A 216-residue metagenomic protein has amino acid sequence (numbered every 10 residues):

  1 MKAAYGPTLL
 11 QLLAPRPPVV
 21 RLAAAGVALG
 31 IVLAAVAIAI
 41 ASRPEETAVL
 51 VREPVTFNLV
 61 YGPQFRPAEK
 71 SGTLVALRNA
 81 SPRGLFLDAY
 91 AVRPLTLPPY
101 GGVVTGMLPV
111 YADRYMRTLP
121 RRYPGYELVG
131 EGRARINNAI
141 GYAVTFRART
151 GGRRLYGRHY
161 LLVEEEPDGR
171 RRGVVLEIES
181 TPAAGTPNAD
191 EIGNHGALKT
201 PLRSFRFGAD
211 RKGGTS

Functional and structural regions predicted by a protein language model:
M1-L12: N-terminal intrinsically disordered, acidic low-complexity segments at the extreme N-terminus
L13-A41: Hydrophobic membrane-insertion alpha-helices, especially the h-region of bacterial N-terminal signal peptides
A39-G62: Ser/Thr/Pro/Gly-rich low-complexity linker/stalk segments immediately outside membranes or between
P44-V49, G72-V75, N137-R147: Short, hydrophobic/aromatic-rich segments at coil-to-beta transitions
P54-R114, R153-R154: Secretory pathway targeting signatures of secreted, lumenal, and periplasmic proteins
E69, L119-Y123, L202, R206-A209: Sec/Tat-exported extracytoplasmic proteins
Y90-V144: Structured, soluble extracytoplasmic/luminal domains of envelope-associated proteins
A91-V92, I136-S216: Short, well-structured beta-strand
